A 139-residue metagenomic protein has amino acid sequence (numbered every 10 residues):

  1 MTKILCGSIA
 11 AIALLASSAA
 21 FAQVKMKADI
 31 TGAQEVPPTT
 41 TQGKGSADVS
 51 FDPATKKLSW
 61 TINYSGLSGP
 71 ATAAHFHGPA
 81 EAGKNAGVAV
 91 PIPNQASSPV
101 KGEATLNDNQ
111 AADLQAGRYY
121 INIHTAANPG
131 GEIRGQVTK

Functional and structural regions predicted by a protein language model:
T2-S8, I12, S17-A74, G78-K139: Metal-centered catalytic cores of metalloenzymes
